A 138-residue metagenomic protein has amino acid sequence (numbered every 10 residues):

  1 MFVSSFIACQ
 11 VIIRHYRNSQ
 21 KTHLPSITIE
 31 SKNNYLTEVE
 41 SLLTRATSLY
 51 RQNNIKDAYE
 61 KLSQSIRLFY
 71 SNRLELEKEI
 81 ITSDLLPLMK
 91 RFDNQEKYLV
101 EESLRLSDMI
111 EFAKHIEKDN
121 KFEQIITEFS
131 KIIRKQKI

Functional and structural regions predicted by a protein language model:
M1-N54, K137-I138: Hydrophobic, helix-length membrane anchors
T44-I138: Membrane-proximal, non-transmembrane interaction modules that couple membrane proteins to downstream assemblies
